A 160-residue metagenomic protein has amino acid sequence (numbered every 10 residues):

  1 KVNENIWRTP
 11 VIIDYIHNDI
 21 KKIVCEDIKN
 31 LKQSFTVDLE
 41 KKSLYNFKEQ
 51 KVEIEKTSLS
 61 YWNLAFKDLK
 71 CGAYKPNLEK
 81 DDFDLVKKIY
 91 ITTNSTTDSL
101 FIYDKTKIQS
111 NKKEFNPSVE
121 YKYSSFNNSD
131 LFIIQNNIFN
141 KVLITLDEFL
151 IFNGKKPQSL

Functional and structural regions predicted by a protein language model:
K1-L160: Secondary-structure "cap/kink" motif recognition
